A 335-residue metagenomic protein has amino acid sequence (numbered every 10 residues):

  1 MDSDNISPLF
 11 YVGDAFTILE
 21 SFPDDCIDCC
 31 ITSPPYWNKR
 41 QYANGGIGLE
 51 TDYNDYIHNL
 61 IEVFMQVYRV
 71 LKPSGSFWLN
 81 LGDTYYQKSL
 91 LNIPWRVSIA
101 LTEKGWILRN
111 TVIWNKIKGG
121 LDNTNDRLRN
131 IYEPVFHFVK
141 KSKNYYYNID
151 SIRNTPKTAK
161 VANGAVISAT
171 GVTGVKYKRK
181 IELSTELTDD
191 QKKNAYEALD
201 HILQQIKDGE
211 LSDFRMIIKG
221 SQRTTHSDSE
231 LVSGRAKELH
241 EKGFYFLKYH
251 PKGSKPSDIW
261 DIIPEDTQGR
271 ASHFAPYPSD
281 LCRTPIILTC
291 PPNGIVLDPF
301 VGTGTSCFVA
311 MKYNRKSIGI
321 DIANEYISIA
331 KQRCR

Functional and structural regions predicted by a protein language model:
M1-K331: Core catalytic lobe of class I
R335: Conserved phosphoryl-transfer catalytic core
